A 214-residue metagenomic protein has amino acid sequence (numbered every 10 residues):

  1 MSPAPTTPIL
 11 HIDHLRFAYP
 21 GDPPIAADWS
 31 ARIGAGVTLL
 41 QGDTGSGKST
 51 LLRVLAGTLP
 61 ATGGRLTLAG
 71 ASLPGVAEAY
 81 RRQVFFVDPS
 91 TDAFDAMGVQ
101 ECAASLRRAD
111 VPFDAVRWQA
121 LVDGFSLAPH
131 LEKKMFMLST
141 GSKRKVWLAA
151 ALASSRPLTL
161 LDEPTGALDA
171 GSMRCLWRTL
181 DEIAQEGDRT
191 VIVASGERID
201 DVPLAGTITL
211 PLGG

Functional and structural regions predicted by a protein language model:
M1-G34: A short, flexible loop at the N-terminus of ABC-type nucleotide-binding domains that lies
A56: Helix-to-loop junction immediately C-terminal to a conserved catalytic motif
A61-G75, Y80: Conserved ABC transporter NBD signature motif
S90, D95-V111: Q-loop/switch helix immediately C-terminal to the Walker
A115-H130: Conserved ABC ATPase "signature" region
K134-G141: Conserved ABC ATPase signature
L148-A149: Hydrophobic anchor residue at the start of the ABC signature
D162, L168-D169, M173: ABC-family nucleotide-binding domains
